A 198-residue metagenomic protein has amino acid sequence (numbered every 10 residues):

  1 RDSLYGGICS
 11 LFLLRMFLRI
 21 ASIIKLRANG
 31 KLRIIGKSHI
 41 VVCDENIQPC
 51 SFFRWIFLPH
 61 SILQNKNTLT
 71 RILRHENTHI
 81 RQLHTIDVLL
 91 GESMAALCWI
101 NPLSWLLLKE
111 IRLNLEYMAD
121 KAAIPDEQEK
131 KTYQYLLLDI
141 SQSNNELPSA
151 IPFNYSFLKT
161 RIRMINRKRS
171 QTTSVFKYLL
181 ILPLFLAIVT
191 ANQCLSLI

Functional and structural regions predicted by a protein language model:
R1-S196: Membrane-embedded and juxtamembrane structural elements of multi-pass membrane proteins
